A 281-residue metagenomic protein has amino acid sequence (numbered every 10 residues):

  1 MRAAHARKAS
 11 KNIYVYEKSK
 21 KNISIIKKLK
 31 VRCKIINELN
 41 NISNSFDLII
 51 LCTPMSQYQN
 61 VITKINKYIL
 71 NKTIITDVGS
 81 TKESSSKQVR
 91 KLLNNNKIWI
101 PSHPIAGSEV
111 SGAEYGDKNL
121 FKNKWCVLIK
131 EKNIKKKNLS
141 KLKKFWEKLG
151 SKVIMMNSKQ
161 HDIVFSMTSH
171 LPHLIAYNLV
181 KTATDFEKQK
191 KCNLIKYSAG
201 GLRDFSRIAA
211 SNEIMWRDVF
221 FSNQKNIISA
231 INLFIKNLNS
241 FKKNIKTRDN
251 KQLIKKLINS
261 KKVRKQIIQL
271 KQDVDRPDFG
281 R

Functional and structural regions predicted by a protein language model:
M1-N44, L48: NAD(P)+-binding Rossmann beta1-loop-alpha1 motif at the extreme N-terminus of oxidoreductases
K11-N12, I98, W125, K152: Residues at the starts of beta-strands that form the adenosine-phosphate
K18-S19, T53-P54, V78: Short beta->alpha hinge that forms the Motif I/post-I loop of the SAM-binding pocket
N40-I74: Rossmann-like NAD(P)-binding element
V61-E114: Rossmann-like NAD(P)(H) cofactor-binding subdomain of soluble oxidoreductases
K118-D204: Internal alpha-helical scaffold of NAD(P)-dependent oxidoreductase catalytic cores
K191-S260: Interdomain hinge/lid region at the active-site interface of Rossmann-like NAD(P)-dependent oxidoreductases
K262-R281: Long, positively charged, glycine-interspersed low-complexity recognition regions
